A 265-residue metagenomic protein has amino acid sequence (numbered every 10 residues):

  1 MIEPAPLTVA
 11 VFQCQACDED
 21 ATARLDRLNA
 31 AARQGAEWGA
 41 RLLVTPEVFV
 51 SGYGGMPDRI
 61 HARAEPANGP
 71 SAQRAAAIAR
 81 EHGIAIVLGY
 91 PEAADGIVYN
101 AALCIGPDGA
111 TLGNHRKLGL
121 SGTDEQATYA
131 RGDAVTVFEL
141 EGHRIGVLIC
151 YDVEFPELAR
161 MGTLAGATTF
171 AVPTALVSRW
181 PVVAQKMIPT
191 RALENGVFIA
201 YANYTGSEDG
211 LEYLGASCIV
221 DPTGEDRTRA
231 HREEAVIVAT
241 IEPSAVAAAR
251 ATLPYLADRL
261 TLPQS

Functional and structural regions predicted by a protein language model:
P4-A10: Extreme N-terminal starter segment of soluble prokaryotic enzymes
Q13-D18: Short polar catalytic/cofactor-binding loops
A21, D26-P107, V177-V197: Cys-nucleophile CN-hydrolase/nitrilase-fold catalytic domain and related Cys-dependent amidase chemistry that acts on
L43, R144-I149, A171-V172, V220: Short hydrophobic-aromatic micro-motifs
S51, L103, N114-S121, C218 (+1 more regions): Short beta->alpha transition motifs characteristic of CBS
A67-V87, E154-I237: CN hydrolase (nitrilase-like) catalytic-core segments centered on the catalytic cysteine and neighboring Lys/Glu
L88-Y90, A101-C104, T136, S217-I219 (+1 more regions): Short beta-strand scaffold segments in enzyme catalytic cores
A93-T168, S178-K186, T190, A248 (+1 more regions): Active-site catalytic loop in hydrolytic enzyme cores
